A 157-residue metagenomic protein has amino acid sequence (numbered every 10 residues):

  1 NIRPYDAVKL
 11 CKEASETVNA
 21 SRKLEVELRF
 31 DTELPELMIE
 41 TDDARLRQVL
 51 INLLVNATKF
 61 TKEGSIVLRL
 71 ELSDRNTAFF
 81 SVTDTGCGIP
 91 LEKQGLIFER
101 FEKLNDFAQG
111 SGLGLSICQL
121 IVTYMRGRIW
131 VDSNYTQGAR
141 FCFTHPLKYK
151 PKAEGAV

Functional and structural regions predicted by a protein language model:
N1-E16, R47: A conserved beta-strand-to-alpha-helix junction within the catalytic ATP-binding
R3-D6, E25-L37: Conserved catalytic submotifs in the C-terminal HATPase_c
A57-T58: Short helix-loop "hinge" at the ATP-lid/N-box region of the Bergerat-fold HATPase_c
S65-N76: Short beta-strand/loop element within the Bergerat-fold HATPase_c
I89-F101: Short conserved segment of the HATPase_c
G114, C118: Short alpha-helical Gxxx[C/S/T] motif in the catalytic ATP-binding
